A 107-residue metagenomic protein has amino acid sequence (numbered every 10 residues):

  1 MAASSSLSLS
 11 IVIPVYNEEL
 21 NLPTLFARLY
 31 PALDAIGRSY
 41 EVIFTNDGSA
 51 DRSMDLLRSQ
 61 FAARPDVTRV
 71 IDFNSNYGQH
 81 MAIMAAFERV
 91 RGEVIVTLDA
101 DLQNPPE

Functional and structural regions predicted by a protein language model:
M1-E107: Structured catalytic core of nucleotide-sugar glycosyltransferases
